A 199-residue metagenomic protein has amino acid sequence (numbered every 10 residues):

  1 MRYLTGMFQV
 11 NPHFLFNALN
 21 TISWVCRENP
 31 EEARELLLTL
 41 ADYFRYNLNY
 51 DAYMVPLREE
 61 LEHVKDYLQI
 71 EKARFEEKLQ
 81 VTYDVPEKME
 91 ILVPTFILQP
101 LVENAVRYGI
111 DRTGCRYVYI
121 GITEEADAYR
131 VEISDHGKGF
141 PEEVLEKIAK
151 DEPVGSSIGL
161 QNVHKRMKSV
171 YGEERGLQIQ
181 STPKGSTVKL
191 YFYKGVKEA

Functional and structural regions predicted by a protein language model:
M1-Q180, S186-T187: Two-component histidine phosphotransfer core
S186-G195: Short C-terminal beta-strand
